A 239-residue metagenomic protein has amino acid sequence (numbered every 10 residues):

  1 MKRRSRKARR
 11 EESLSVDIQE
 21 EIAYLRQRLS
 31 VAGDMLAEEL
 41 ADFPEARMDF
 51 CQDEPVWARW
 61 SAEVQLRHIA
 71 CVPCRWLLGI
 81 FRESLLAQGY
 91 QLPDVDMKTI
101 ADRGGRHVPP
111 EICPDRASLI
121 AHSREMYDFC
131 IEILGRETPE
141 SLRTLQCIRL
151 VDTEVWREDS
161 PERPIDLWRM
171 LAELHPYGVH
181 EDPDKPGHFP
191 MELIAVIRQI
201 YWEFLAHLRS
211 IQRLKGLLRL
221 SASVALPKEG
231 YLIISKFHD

Functional and structural regions predicted by a protein language model:
M1-Q27, C74-R149, T153-R157, L174-F189 (+1 more regions): Short, helix-capping/interhelical loops that line the mouth of catalytic, cofactor-, or ligand-binding pockets
E12-A46, R67-I80, R198-A206: Alpha-helical bundle segments that constitute or directly flank the non-heme di-iron/ferroxidase center
E39, F43-A46, I133, L214 (+1 more regions): Hydrophobic stripe of amphipathic alpha-helices that form coiled-coil interfaces
F50-R59: A glycine-rich, coil/turn loop motif that links secondary-structure elements
E54, L66, E111, F189 (+1 more regions): Solvent-exposed loop and edge beta-strand segments that line ligand/cofactor-binding and catalytic clefts
A58-A62, H68, V108, H188: Short, glycine/alanine-rich amphipathic alpha-helical segment that often forms an alpha-turn-alpha hairpin
E158-H175: Core domains of carbohydrate- and sulfate-ester-processing enzymes
A195-L218: A hydrophobic membrane-anchoring alpha-helix module
